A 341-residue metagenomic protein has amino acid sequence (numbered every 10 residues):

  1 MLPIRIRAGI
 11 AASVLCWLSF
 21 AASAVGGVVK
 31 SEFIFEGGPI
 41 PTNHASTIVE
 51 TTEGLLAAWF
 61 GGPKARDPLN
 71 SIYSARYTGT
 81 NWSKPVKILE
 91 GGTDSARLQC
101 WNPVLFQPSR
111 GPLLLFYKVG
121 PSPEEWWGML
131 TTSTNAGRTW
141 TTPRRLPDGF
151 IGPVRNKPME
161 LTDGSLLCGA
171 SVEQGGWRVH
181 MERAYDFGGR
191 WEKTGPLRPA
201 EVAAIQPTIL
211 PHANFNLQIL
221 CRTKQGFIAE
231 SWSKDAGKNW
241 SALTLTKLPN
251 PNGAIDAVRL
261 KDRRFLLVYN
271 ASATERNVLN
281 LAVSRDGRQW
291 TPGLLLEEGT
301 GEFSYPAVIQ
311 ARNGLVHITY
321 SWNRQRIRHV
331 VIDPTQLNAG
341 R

Functional and structural regions predicted by a protein language model:
M1-I6: N-terminal secretory signal peptides that target proteins for export/translocation
G9-A21: Bacterial N-terminal signal peptides
V25-R341: Asp-box/BNR beta-propeller blade signature and adjacent active/binding-site loops in extracellular glycan-interacting
